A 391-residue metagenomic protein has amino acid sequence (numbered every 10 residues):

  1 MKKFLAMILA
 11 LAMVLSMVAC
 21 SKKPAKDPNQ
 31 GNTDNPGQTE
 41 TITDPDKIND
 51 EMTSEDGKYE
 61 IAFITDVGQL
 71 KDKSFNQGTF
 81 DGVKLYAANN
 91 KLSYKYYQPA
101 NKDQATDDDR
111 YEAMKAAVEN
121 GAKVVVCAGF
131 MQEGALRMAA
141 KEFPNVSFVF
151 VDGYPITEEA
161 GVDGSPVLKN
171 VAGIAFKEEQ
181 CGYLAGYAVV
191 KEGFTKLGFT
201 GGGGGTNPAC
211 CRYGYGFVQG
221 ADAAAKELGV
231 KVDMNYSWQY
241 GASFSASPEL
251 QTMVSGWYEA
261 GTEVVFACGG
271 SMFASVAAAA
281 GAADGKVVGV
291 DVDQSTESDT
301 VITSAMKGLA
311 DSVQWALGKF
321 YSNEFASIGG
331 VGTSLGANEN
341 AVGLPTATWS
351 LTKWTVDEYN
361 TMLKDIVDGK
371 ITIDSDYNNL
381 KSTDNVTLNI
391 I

Functional and structural regions predicted by a protein language model:
M1-L9: Positively charged n-region of N-terminal signal peptides that target proteins for export
S16-A19: C-terminal motif of bacterial Sec signal peptides marking the signal peptidase cleavage site
K22-I391: A residue-level marker of the well-folded mature domains of exported/periplasmic proteins
